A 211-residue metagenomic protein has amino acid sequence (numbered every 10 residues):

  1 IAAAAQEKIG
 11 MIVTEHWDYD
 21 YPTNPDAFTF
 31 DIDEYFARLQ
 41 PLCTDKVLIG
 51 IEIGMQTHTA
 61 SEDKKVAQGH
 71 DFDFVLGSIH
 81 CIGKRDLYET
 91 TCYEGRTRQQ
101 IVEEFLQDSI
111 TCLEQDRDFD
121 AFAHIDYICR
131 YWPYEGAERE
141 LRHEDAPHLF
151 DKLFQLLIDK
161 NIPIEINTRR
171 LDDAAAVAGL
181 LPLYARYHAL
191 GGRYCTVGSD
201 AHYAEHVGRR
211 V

Functional and structural regions predicted by a protein language model:
I1-A2, D33-Q40, S109, F150-F154 (+2 more regions): Generic structural signal for well-ordered alpha-helices, preferentially at hydrophobic/aromatic core positions
I1-Q107, H206: A metal-dependent hydrolase metal-coordination microenvironment
I12, I49, A121, C195-V197: Residue-level marker for buried hydrophobic side chains located in beta-strands that build the well-ordered beta-sheet
E15, V75, H124, I164 (+1 more regions): Divalent metal-coordination and catalytic microenvironments
W17-D18, I53-M55, C81-G83, D126-Y131 (+2 more regions): Active-site-proximal loop/turn and secondary-structure-junction residues that shape catalytic pockets, frequently
L39-V47, T111-D120, K152-P163, L190-R193: A structural motif corresponding to the C-terminal end of an alpha-helix and its immediate exit/capping segment
R98-E144: Hydrophobic, aromatic-enriched interface-forming segments
A137-V211: Charged catalytic cores and adjacent phosphate/nucleic-acid-binding surfaces used for phosphate/nucleic-acid chemistry
